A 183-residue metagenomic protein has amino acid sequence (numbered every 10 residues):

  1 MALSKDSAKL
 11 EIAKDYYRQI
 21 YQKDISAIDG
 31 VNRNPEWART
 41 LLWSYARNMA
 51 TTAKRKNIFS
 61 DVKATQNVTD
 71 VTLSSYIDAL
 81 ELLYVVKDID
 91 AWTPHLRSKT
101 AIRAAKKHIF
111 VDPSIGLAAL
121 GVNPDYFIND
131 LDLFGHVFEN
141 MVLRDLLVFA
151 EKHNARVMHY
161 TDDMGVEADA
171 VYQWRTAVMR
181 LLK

Functional and structural regions predicted by a protein language model:
L3-T176: Accessory nucleic acid-recognition modules appended to NTPase machines
A168, R180-K183: Terminal-proximal interaction/regulatory segments of ATP-powered molecular machines
